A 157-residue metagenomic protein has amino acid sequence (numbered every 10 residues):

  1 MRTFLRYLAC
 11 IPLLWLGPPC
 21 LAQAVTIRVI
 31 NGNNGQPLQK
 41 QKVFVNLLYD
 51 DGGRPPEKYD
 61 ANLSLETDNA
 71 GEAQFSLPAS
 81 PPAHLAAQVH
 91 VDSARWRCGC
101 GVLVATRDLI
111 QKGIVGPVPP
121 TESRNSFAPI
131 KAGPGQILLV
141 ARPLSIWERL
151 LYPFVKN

Functional and structural regions predicted by a protein language model:
R2-C10: Sec-dependent signal peptide recognition, specifically the positively charged N-region followed immediately by
V25-G32: A short, amphipathic beta-strand motif
N33-D51: Short, ordered, surface-exposed loop/turn motifs in non-cytosolic proteins
L47-P56, C98: Short aromatic-acidic-glycine turn motif
G53-S76: Short, acidic Ser/Thr/Gly-rich low-complexity loop/linker segments typical of extracellular and cell-surface proteins
Q74-A86: Short Pro-Gly-centered beta-turn/loop motif in secreted/extracellular proteins
A86-N157: Feature of secretome-associated and extracellular-like proteins
